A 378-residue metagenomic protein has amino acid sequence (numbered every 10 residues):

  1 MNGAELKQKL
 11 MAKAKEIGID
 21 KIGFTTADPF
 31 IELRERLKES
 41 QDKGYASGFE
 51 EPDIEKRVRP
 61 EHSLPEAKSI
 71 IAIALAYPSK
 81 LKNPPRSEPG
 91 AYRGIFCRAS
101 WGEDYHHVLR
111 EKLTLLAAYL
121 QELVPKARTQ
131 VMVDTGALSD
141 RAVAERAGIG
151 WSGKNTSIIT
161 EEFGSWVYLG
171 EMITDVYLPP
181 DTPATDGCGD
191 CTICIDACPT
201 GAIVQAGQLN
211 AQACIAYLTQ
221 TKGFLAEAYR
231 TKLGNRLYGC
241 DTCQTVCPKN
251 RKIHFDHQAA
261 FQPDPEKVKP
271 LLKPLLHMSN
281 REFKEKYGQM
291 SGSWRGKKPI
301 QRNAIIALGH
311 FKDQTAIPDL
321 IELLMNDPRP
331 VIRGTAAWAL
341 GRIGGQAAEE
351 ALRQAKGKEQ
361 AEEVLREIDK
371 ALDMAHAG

Functional and structural regions predicted by a protein language model:
M1-G187, Q360: Auxiliary alpha/beta "docking" domains used to position bulky ligands
N2-L10, I17-I22, P330, E350 (+3 more regions): Long C-terminal interaction/binding lobes of large macromolecular proteins
I159-P183, N210-Y229, N280-K284: Short, charged low-complexity linear segments at domain edges
I193-A216, L233-A260: Iron-sulfur cluster-binding cysteine motifs and their immediate structural context in ferredoxin-like electron-transfer
P265-R302: Glycine-rich phosphate/pyrophosphate-binding loop and adjacent beta-alpha nucleotide/cofactor-binding cores
E282-K286, D313-M325, G345-G357, G378: Amphipathic alpha-helical scaffolding segments comprising HEAT/armadillo-like alpha-solenoid repeats
W294, K298-P299, Q314, P328-V331 (+1 more regions): Alpha-helix N-cap/helix-start positions at coil->helix boundaries
Q301-D313, R333-G345, L365-G378: Structural detector for internal amphipathic alpha-helices that build alpha-solenoid repeat scaffolds
